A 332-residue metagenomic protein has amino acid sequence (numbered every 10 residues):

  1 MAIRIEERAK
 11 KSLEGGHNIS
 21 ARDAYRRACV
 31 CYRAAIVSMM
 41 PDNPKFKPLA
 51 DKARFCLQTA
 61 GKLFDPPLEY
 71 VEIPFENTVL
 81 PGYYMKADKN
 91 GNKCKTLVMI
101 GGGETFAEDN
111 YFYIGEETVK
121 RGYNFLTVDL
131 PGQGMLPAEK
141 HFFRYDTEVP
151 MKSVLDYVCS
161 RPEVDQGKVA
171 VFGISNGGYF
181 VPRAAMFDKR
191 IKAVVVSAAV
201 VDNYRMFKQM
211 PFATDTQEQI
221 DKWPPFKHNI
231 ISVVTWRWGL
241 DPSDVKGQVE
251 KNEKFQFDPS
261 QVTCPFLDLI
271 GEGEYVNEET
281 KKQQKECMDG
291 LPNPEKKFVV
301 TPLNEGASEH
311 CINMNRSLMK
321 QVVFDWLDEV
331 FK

Functional and structural regions predicted by a protein language model:
A2-I5, N43, K47-G91: N-terminal cap/lid segment of alpha/beta-hydrolase-fold proteins
R33, Y157-A213: Primarily recognizes the serine-hydrolase "nucleophile elbow" in alpha/beta-hydrolase and SGNH/GDSL folds
K93-G102: Short beta-strand element of the alpha/beta-hydrolase
G103-E116, T280: The serine-hydrolase catalytic nucleophile loop
H141-V164: Alpha/beta-hydrolase active-site loop
M186-V245, C264, E278, E286: Hydrolase active-site cap/lid region
N229-N304, D328: Serine-hydrolase catalytic core
I312-K332: Catalytic active-site module of serine/aspartate enzymes centered on a nucleophile-bearing elbow/loop
